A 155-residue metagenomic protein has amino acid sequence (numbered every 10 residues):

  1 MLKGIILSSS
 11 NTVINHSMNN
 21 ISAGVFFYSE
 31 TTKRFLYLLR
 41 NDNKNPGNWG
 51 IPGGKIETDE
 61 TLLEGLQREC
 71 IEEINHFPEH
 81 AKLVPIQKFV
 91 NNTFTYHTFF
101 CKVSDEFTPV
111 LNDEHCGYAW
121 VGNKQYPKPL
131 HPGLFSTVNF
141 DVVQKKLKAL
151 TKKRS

Functional and structural regions predicted by a protein language model:
L2-L7, N11-F35: Conserved N-terminal beta-strand and adjoining loop/helix that marks the start of the Nudix/MutT-like hydrolase domain
K44-G47: A conserved beta-turn-beta hairpin within the catalytic core of GNAT-like acetyltransferases that forms part
G50-I51: A short gly/proline-enriched turn/hairpin at secondary-structure junctions
G54-V143: Unchanged
K153-S155: Short acidic DE-rich linear segments
